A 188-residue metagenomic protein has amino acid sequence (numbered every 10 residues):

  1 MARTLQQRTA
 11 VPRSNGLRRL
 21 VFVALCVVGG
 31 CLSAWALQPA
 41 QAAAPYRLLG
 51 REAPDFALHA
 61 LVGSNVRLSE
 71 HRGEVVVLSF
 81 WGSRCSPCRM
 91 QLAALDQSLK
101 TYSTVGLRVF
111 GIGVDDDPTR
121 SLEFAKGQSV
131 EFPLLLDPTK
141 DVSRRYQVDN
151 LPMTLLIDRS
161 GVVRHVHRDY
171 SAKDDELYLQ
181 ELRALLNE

Functional and structural regions predicted by a protein language model:
T9-A24: Bacterial N-terminal signal peptides that target proteins for export
V23-L32: Bacterial N-terminal signal peptides
L37-L68: N-terminal "domain-start" segment that seeds a small globular fold
L68-S86: Short active-site neighborhood of thiol/selenol oxidoreductases, capturing the structured segment around
V77-S79, G111, L155-L156: Hydrophobic beta-strand core positions in alpha/beta domains
R89-Q128, P138-R145: Structural microenvironment flanking redox-active thiols in thiol-disulfide oxidoreductases
E123-E131, P138-R183: Thiol/disulfide oxidoreductase modules built on the thioredoxin-like
